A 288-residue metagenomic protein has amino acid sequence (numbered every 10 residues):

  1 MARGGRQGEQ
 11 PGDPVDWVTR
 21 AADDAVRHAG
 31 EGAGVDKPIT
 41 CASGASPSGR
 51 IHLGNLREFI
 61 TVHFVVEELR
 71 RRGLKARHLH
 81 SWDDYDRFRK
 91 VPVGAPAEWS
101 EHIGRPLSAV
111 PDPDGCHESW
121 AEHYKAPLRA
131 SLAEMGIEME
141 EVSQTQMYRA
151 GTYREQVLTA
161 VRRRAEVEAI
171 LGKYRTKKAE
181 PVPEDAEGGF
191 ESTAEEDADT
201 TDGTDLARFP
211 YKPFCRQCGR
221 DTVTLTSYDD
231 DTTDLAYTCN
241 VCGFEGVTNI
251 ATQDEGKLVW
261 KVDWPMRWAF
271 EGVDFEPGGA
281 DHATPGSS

Functional and structural regions predicted by a protein language model:
A2-A169, K178, S192: N-terminal Rossmann-like or analogous alpha/beta NTP/dinucleotide-binding catalytic cores that position adenine
D13-G44, E166, V182-S288: Alpha-helical recognition segments enriched in aromatics with Gly/Pro capping that present substrate-recognition
L53, F88-V91, G172, T226-D229 (+1 more regions): Short, solvent-exposed loop/turn and secondary-structure capping segments
F64, Y85, Y124, Y148 (+7 more regions): Sequence-level detector for tyrosine residue identity
I103-S108, G136, G172, A269-D274 (+1 more regions): Glycine-centered secondary-structure boundary/capping sites
L171-P183: Short linear, low-complexity motifs centered on an aromatic residue
